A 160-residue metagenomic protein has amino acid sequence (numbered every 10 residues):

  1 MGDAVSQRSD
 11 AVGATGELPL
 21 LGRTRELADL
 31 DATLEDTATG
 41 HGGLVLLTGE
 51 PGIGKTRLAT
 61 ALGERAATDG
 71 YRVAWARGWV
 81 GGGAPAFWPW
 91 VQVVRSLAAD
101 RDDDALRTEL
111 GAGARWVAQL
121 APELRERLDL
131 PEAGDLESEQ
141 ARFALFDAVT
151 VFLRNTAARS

Functional and structural regions predicted by a protein language model:
M1-S160: Key residue(s) within conserved catalytic/signature motifs
